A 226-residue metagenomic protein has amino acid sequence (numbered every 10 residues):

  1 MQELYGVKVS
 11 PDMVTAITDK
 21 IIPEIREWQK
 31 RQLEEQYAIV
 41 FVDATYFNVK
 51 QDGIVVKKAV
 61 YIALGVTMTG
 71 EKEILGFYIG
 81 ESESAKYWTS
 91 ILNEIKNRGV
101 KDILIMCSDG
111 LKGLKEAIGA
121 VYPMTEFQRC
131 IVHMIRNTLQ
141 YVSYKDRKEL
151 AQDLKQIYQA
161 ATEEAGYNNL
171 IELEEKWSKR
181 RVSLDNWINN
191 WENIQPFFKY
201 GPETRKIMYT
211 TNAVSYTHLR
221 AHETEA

Functional and structural regions predicted by a protein language model:
M1-E3, E203-T204, R220: Short hinge/gating elements
E3-P11, A16-S108, K112, E116 (+3 more regions): RNase H-like nuclease fold core
S84, T162-G166, T224: Alpha-helix N-cap recognition
L111-K112, R136, E225: Alpha-helix N-cap/helix-start and coil->helix boundary motif
G119-A213: Extended amphipathic alpha-helical interaction segments
T217-A226: Conserved small/polar residues in nucleotide/adenosyl-binding loops
